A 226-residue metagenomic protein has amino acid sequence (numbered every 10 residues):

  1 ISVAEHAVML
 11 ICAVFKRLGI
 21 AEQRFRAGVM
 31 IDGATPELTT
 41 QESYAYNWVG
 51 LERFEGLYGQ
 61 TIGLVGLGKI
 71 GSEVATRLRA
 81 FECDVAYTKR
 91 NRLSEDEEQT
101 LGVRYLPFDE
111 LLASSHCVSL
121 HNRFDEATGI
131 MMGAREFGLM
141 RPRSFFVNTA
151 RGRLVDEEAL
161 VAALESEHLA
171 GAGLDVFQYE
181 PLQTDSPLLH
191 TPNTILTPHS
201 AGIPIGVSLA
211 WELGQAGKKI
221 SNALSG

Functional and structural regions predicted by a protein language model:
I1-T61: Phosphate-binding beta-alpha-beta segment of Rossmann-like dinucleotide-binding domains, i.e., the NAD(P)
F54-Y58, R79, G138-L139, L188: Short, flexible hinge/linker loops that cap or flank conserved catalytic cores
I62-L64, Y87: Hydrophobic Val/Ile/Leu positions in short beta-strands of Rossmann-like dinucleotide-binding domains
I70: Hydrophobic/small residue at the entry helix of a nucleotide-binding pocket
A75, R79, L164-E165: Gly/Ala-rich phosphate-binding loop of Rossmann-like dinucleotide-binding domains, activating on the conserved
E82: Short glycine-rich hinge loops at helix-strand junctions in the catalytic core of two-component histidine kinases
R90-P187: Rossmann-like adenosine-cofactor binding region
T191-Q215, L224: Adenosine-phosphate binding glycine-rich loop
